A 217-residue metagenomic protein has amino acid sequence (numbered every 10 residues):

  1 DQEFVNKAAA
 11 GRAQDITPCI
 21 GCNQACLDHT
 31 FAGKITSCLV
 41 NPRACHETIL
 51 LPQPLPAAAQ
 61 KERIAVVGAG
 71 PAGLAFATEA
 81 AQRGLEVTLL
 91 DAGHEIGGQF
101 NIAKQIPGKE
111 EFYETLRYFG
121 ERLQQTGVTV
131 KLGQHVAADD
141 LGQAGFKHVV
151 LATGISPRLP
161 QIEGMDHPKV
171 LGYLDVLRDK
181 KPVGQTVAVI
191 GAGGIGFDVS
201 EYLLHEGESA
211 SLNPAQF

Functional and structural regions predicted by a protein language model:
D1-V67, P71, A75-Q82, E86-V87 (+1 more regions): Flavin-dependent oxidoreductase catalytic cores
V5-N6, I49-P54, L116, H135-A137 (+1 more regions): A generic local structural motif
A10-Q14, I102-I106, H205, S209: Short, well-ordered loop/turn and helix-capping segments at boundaries between secondary-structure elements and domains
K34, L123-V130, D166-K169: A short helix-to-beta-strand connector/capping loop
Q53-P56, K61-E62, I102-E114, Y173-D179: Short, contiguous acidic/charged loop-to-helix segments that flank catalytic cores in large enzymes
K61-A92, L132-G145, T153-D166, Y173-F217: Rossmann-like dinucleotide/flavin-binding elements
G98-A144: N-terminal Rossmann-like dinucleotide/flavin-binding domain of flavoprotein oxidoreductases that bind FAD/FMN
V150: N-terminal Rossmann-like NAD(P) cofactor-binding module of classical short-chain dehydrogenase/reductase
